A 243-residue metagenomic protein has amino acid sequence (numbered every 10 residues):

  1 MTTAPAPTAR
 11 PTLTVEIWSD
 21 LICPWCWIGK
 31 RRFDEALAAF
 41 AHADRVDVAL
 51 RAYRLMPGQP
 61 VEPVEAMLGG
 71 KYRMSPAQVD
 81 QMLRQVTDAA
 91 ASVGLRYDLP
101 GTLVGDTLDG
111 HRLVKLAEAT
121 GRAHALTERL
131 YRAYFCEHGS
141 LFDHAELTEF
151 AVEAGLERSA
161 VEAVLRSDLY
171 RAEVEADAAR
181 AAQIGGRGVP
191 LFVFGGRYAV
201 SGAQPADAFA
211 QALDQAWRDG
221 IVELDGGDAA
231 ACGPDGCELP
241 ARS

Functional and structural regions predicted by a protein language model:
P5-H42, V46, L50, K115 (+1 more regions): C-terminal cap of thioredoxin/glutaredoxin-like
A52-P63: Short, charge-patterned binding micro-sites
G58-P60, V104-L108, G139-H144: Short acidic alpha-helix initiation/capping motifs at coil-to-helix transition points, especially at protein N-termini
P63-S75: A charged helix-plus-loop insertion that forms the helical arch/lid used to bind and gate nucleic-acid substrates
E65, L83, T107-H111, A123 (+2 more regions): A general structural signal for well-ordered alpha-helical segments in protein cores
G70, G94-L99, G110-R112, E128-F135: Short, flexible active-site loops
S75-P76, L103, E137, S167: A generic secondary-structure micro-motif detector that highlights 1-2 residue hydrophobic/ambivalent hotspots embedded
P76-H111: Ordered, amphipathic secondary-structure segments that act as subunit-interaction surfaces in large macromolecular
